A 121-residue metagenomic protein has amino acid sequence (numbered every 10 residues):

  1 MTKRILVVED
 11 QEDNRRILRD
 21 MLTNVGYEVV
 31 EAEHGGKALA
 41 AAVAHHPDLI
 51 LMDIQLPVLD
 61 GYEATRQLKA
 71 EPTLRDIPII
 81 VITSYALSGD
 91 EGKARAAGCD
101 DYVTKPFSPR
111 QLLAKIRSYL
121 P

Functional and structural regions predicted by a protein language model:
E9: Conserved acidic carboxylate
R16-N24: Charged docking surfaces used in two-component/phosphorelay signaling
G26-E33, A41, V103: Short hydrophobic/Thr-rich beta-strand motif most characteristic of the beta2 strand and flanking loop of CheY-like
H45-L51, L56: Active-site beta3 strand of CheY-like receiver
P57, R75, L87, K105-P106: The feature encodes the CheY-like receiver
F107-I116: C-terminal output helix
